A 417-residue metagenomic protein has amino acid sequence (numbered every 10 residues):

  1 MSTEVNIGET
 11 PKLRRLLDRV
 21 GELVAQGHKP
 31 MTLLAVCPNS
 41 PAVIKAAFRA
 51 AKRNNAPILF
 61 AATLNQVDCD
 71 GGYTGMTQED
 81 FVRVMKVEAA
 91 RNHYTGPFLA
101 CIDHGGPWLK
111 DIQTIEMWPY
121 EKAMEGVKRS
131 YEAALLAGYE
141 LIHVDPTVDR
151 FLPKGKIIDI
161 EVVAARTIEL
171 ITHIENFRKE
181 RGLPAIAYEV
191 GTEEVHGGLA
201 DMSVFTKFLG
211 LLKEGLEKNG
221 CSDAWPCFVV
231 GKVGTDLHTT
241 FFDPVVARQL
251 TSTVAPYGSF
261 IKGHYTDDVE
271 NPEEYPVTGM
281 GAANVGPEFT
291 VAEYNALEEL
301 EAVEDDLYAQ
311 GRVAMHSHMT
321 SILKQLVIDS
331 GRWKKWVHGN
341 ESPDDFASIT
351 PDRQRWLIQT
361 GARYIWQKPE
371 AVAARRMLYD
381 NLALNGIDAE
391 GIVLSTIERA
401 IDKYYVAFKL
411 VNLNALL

Functional and structural regions predicted by a protein language model:
S2-R181: Catalytic alpha/beta active-site cores
V36-C37, G71-G75, G198, M202 (+6 more regions): Hydrophobic alpha-helical scaffolding
V36-P38, F60-A62, V144, T192 (+3 more regions): Conserved beta-strand positions
P41-V43, N65, G234-D236, T266-D268 (+1 more regions): Short, glycine-/Ser/Thr-/acidic-enriched flexible segments
K45-F48, D70-G72, D111-I112, A200-D201 (+3 more regions): A short acidic (Asp/Glu
G96-F98, D103, A187, H196 (+1 more regions): Short, solvent-exposed linear motifs at loop/edge-of-secondary-structure regions
G106-F260, T266, E274: Helix-rich catalytic cores of soluble enzyme domains
A255, S259-T266, E270-L417: Flexible, acidic glycine-rich loops studded with aromatic residues
